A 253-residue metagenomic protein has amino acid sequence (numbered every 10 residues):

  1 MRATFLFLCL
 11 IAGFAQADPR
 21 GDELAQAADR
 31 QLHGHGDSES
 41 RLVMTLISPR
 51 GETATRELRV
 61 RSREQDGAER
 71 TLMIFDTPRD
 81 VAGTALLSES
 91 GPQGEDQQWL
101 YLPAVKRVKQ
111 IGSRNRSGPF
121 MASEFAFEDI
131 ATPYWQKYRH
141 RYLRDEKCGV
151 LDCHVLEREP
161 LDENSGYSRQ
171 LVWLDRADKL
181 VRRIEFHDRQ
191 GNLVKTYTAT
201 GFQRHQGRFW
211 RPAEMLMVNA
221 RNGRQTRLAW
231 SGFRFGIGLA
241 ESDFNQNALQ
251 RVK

Functional and structural regions predicted by a protein language model:
M1-F7: Sec-dependent signal peptide recognition, specifically the positively charged N-region followed immediately by
A12-F14: N-terminal signal peptide c-region/cleavage motif recognized by signal peptidases
Q16-D18: Boundary of Sec targeting at the N-terminus
R20-A104: N-terminal mature ectodomain segment of secretory-pathway/periplasmic proteins
Q26, D76, L87, Q97-Y101 (+3 more regions): Gly/Pro-enriched, hydrophobic low-complexity segments that function as extracytoplasmic propeptides/linkers
R59-R63, R141-K147, T200-Q203: Short amphipathic beta-strand and strand-loop transition segments with alternating hydrophobic
Y138: Internal active-site segments that recognize and position negatively charged phosphoryl groups and nucleotide moieties
V252-K253: Short, solvent-exposed mixed-charge patches
